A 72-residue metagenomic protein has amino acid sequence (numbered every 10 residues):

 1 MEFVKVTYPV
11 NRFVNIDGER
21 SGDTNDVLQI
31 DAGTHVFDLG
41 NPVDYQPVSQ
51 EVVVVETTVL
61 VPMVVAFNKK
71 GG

Functional and structural regions predicted by a protein language model:
M1-G72: Short loop/turn and low-complexity linker motifs enriched in small/turn-promoting residues
